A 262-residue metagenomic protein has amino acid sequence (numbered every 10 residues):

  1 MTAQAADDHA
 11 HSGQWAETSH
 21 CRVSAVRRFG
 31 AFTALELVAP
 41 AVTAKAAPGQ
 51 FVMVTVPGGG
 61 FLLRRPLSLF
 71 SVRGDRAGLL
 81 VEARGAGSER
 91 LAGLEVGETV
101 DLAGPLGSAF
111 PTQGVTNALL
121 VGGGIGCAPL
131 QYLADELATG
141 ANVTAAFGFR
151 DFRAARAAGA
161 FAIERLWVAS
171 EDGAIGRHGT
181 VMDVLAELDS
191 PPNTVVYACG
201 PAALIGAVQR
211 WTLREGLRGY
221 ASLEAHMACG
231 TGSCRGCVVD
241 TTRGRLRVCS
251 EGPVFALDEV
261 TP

Functional and structural regions predicted by a protein language model:
T2-V96: Ferredoxin-reductase
G60-L67, G107-T116, C249: Short, Lys/Arg- and Gly-enriched loop/turn segments at beta-strand edges
A86-L223: FNR/FR-type flavoprotein reductase catalytic core
P129, A202-A203, E224-P253: Local cysteine-cluster metal-coordination motifs and their immediate loop/turn environment, predominantly Fe-S cluster
S250-P262: Short microdomains enriched in Cys/His and/or Lys/Arg
